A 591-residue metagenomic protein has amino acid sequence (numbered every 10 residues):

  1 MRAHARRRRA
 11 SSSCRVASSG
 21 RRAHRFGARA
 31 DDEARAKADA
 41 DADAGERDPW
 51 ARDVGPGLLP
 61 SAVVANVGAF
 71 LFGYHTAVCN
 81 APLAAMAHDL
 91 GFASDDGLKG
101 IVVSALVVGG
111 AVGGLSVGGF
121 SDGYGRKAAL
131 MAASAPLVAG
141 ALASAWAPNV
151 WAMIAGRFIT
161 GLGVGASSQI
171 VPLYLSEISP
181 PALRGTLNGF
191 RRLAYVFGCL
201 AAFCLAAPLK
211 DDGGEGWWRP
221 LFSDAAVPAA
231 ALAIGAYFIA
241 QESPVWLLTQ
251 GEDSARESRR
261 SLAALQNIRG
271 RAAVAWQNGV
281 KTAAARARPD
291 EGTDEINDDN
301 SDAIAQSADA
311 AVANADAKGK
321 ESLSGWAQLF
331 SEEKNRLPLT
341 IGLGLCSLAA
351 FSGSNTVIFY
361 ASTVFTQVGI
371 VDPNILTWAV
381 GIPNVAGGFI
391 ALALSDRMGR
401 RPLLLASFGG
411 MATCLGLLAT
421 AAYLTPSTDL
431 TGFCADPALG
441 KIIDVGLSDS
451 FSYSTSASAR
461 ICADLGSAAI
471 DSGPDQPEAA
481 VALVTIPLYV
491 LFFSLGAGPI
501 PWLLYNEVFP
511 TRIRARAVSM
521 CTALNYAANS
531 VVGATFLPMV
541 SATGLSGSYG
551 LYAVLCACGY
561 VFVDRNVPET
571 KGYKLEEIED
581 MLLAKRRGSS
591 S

Functional and structural regions predicted by a protein language model:
R6-R7, R15, G20-D32, D39-N267 (+3 more regions): Alpha-helical transmembrane bundle of multi-pass membrane proteins
K37, N297-N300: Intrinsically disordered, low-complexity proline-rich regions
Q266-E291: Short intracellular "coupling" helices and adjacent cytoplasmic loop segments at the cytosolic face of multi-pass
E295-D298, Q306: Serine/threonine-rich, low-complexity intrinsically disordered segments
